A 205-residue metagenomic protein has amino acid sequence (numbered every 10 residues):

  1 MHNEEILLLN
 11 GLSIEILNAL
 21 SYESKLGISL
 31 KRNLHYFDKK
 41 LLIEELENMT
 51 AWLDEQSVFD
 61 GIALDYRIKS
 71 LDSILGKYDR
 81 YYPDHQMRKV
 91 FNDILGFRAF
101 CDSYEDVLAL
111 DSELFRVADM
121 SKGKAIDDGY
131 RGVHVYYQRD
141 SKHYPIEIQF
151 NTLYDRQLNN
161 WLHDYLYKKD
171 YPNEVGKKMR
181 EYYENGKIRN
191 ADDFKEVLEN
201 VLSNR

Functional and structural regions predicted by a protein language model:
H2-L46, Q149-R205: An acidic, glycine-/histidine-flanked metal-binding catalytic module
I14-L20, M49-V58, F100-L108, D192-F194: Short low-complexity stretches enriched in small and charged residues
F37-Y82: Surface-exposed, low-hydrophobicity interaction/linker segments
D60, P83-H85, D119-S121: Residue-level detector of functional hotspots within protein domains
I62-K69, Q86-M87, F97-C101: Short coil/turn segments at secondary-structure boundaries
Y78-N92: Short, charged/polar, low-complexity loop and linker segments that flank or interrupt alpha-helical bundles
R88, D93-L95, C101-K195: Long beta-strand-rich cores associated with HINT superfamily self-processing modules
